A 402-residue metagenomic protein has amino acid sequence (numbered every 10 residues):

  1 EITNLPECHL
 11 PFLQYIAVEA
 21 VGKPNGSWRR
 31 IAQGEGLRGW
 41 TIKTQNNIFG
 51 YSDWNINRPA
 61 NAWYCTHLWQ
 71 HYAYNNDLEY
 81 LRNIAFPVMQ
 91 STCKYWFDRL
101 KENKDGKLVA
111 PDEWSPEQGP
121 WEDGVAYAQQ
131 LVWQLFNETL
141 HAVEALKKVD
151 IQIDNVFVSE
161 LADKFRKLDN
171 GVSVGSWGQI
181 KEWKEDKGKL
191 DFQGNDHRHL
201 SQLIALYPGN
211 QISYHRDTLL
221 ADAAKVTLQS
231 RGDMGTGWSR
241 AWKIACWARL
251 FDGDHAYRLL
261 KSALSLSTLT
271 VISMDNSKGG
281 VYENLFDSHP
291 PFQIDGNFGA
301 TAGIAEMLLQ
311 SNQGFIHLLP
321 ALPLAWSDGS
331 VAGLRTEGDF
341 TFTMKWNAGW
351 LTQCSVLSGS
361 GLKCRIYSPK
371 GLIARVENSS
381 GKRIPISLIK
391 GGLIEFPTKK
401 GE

Functional and structural regions predicted by a protein language model:
E1-V21, N46, D53, N57-N75 (+4 more regions): Active-site core of glycosidic bond-cleaving carbohydrate-active enzymes
F12, N25-W28, F86, C93 (+2 more regions): Beta-sheet entry/capping signal
G22-T41: Surface-exposed loop and adjacent secondary-structure segments within mature catalytic domains
L37-F49, L135, T139-K147, I151 (+3 more regions): Mature extracytoplasmic enzyme cores
N75, N83-Y95: Serine-hydrolase-like catalytic core of hydrolytic proteins
Q90-A145: Acidic/histidine-rich catalytic neighborhood
D105, D254-G401: Non-catalytic C-terminal accessory modules of carbohydrate-active enzymes
E113, L161-D169, L319-W326: A glycine-rich phosphate-binding loop feature that marks nucleotide/adenosyl-phosphate handling sites
